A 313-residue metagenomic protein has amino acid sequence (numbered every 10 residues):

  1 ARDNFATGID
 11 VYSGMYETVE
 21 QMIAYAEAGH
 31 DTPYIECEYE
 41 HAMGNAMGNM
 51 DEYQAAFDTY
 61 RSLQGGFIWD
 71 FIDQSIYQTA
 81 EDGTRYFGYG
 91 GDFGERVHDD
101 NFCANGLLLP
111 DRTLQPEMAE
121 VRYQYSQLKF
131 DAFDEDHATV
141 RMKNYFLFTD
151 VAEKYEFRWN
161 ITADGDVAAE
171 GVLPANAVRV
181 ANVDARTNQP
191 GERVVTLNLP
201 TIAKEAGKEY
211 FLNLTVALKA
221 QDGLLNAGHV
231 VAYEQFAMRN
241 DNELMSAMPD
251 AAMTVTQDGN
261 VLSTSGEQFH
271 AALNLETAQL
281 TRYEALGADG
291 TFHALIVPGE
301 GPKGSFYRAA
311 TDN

Functional and structural regions predicted by a protein language model:
A1-C103: Substrate-binding/catalytic cleft of secreted carbohydrate-active enzymes, primarily glycoside hydrolases
G44, E153, D241, V297 (+1 more regions): Short linear sequence elements within intrinsically disordered, low-complexity coil regions
A56-L275: Carbohydrate-binding surfaces of carbohydrate-active enzymes
N226, V231-Y233, V261-N313: Acidic-aromatic substrate-binding/catalytic surfaces of carbohydrate-active enzymes
